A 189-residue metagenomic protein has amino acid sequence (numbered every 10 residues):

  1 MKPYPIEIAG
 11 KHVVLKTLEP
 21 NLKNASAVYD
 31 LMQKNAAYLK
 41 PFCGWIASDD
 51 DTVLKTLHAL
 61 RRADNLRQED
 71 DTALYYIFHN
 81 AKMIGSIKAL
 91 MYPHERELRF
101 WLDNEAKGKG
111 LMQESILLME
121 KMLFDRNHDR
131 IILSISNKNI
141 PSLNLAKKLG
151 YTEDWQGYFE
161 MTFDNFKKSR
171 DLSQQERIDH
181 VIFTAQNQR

Functional and structural regions predicted by a protein language model:
M1-A27, L31-P41, L74-R189: Acyl-donor (CoA/ACP) binding surface of acyl/acetyltransferases
K2, R62-D64: Short, P/G- and charge-enriched loop/turn segments at secondary-structure junctions
A37-R61, A73: Conserved GNAT-fold acetyl-CoA-binding loop/helix
N65-D70: Short loop/turn motifs at secondary-structure junctions and domain boundaries
